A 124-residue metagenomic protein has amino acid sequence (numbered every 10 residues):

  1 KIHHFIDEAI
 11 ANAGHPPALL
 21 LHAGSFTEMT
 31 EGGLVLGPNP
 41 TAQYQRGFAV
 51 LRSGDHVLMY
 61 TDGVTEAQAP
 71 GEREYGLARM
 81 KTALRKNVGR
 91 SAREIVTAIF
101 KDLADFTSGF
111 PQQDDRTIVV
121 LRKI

Functional and structural regions predicted by a protein language model:
K1-I124: Conserved subregion of the PPM/PP2C metallophosphatase catalytic domain
